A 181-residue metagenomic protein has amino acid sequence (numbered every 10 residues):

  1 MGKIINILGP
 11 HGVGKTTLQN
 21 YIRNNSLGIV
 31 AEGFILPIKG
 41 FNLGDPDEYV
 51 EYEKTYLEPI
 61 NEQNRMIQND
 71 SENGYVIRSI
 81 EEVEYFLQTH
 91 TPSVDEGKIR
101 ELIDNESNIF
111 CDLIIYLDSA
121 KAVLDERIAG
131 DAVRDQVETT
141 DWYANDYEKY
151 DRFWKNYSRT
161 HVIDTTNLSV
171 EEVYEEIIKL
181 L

Functional and structural regions predicted by a protein language model:
I5, N25, A129-R134, Y147-L181: NTP-dependent small-molecule kinase module
P10: P-loop (Walker A) phosphate-binding loop of NTP-binding proteins
V13: ATP-binding Walker
T16: Walker A/P-loop
N20-M66: Conserved substrate/cofactor phosphate-moiety recognition/catalytic segment in nucleotide-dependent phosphotransferases
I35-P37, I80-E81, S119-L124: Conserved nucleotide-binding/hydrolysis micro-motifs of P-loop NTPases
E53-I109: Glycine-rich phosphate-binding loop used to anchor ATP phosphates in small-molecule kinases, encompassing both
H90-R152: A glycine- and Lys/Arg-enriched "phosphate-lid" helix/loop adjacent to the NTP-binding pocket of small-molecule kinases
